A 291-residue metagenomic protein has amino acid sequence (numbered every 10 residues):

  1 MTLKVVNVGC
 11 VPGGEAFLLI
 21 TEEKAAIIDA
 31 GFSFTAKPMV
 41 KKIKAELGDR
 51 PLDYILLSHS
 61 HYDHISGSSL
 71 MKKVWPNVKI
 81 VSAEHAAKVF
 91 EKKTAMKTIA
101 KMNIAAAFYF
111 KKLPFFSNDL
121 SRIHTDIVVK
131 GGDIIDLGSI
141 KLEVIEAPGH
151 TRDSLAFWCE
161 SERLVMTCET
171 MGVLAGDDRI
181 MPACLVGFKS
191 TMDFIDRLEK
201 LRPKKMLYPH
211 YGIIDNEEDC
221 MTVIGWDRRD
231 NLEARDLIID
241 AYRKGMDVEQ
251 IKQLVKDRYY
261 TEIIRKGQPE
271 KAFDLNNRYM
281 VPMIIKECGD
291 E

Functional and structural regions predicted by a protein language model:
M1-R50, A156-E169: Conserved beta-strand hairpin/beta-sheet module of binuclear metal-dependent hydrolase folds, prominently
L19, D133-L137: Short acidic-hydrophobic surface loop/beta-edge motif
A26-I28, L56, I80, L164-M166 (+1 more regions): Residue-level marker for buried hydrophobic side chains located in beta-strands that build the well-ordered beta-sheet
F32-F34, K141-T222: Metallo-beta-lactamase
K37, K44-K130: Active-site HxH/HxHxD metal-binding segment of metal-dependent hydrolases
M96-M102, C184-L185, I224-G225: Short, hinge-like loop/turn segments at secondary-structure boundaries
E217-E233: Short, electropositive alpha-helical surface patch
L237-E291: C-terminal regulatory/interaction regions
